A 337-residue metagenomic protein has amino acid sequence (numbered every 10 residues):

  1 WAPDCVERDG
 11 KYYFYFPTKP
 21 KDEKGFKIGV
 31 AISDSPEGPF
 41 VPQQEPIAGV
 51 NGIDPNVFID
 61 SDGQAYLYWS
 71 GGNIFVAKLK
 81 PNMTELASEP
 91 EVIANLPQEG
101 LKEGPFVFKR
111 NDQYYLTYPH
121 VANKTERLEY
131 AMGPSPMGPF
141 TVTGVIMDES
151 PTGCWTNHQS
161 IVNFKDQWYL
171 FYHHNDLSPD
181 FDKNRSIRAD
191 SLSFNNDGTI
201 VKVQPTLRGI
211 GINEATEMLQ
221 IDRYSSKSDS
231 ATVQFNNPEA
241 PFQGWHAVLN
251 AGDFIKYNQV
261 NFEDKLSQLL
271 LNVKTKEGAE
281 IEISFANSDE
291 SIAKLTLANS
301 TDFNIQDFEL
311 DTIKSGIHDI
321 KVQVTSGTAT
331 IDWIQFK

Functional and structural regions predicted by a protein language model:
W1-K294, S300-K337: Carbohydrate-active catalytic/glycan-binding domains of CAZyme proteins, especially the secreted or lumenal ectodomains
